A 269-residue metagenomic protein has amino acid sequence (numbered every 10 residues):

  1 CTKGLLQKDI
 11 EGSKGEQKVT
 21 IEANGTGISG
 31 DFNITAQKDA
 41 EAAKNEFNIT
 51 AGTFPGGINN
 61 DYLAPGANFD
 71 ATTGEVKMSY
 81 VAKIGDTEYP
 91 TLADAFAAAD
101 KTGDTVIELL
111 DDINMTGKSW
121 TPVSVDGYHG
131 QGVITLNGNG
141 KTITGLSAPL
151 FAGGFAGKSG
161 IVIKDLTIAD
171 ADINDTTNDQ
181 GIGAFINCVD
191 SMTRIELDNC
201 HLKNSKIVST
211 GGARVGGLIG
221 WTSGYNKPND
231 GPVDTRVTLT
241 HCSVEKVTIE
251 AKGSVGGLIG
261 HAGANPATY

Functional and structural regions predicted by a protein language model:
C1-D31, A36-G56, N68-T72, K101-V106 (+3 more regions): Surface-exposed loop/turn motifs in large extracellular/passenger domains
G57, Y62-L63: An N-terminal JmjN-like helical accessory module and its immediate linker preceding a catalytic domain
P65-S79: A recurrent domain-boundary module in secreted/ectodomain proteins
S79-E108: Acidic Gly/Asp/Thr-rich repetitive segments characteristic of extracellular carbohydrate-active and adhesion proteins
D111-I113, S147, A262: Short, flexible loop/turn elements at secondary-structure junctions
D112-M115, K141: Acidic glycine-/aspartate-rich tracts in secreted/extracellular proteins
G117-S119: N-terminal "mature head" segments of proteins
